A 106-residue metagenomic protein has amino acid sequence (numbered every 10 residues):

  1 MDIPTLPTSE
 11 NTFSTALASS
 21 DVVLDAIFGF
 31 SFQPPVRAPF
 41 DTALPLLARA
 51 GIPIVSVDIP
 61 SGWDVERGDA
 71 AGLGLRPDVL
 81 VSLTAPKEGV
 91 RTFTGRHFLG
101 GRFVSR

Functional and structural regions predicted by a protein language model:
M1-S20, A70: Active-site-proximal loop->helix
S20-R106: YjeF_N-associated NAD(P)HX repair module
